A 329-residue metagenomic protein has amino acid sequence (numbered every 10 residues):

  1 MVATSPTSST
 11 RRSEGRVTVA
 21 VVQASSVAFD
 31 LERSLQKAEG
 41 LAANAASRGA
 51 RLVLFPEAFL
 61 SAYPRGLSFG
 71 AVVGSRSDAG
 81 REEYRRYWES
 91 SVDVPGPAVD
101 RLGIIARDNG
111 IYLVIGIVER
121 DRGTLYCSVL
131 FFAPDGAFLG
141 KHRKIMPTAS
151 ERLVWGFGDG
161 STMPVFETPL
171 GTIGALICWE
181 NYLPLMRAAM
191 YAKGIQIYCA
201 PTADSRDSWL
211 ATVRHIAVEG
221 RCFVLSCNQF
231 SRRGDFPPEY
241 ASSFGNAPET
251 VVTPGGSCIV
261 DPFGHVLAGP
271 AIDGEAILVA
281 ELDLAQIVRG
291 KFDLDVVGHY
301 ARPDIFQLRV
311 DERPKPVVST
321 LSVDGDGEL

Functional and structural regions predicted by a protein language model:
M1-L52: N-terminal active-site segment of His-dependent metallophosphoesterases
V2, L31, A43-P134, F138 (+2 more regions): Cys-nucleophile CN-hydrolase/nitrilase-fold catalytic domain and related Cys-dependent amidase chemistry that acts on
V2-P6, Q229-L329: C-terminal beta-strand edge segments of enzyme domains
T18, V114, S128, T162 (+1 more regions): Conserved beta-strand and immediately adjacent loop positions that scaffold enzyme active sites
A20, L130-F132, C258, L278: Conserved hydrophobic/aromatic positions in well-ordered beta-strands
S91-V94, A98-D100, I104-I111, E119-Q196 (+2 more regions): Active-site catalytic loop in hydrolytic enzyme cores
